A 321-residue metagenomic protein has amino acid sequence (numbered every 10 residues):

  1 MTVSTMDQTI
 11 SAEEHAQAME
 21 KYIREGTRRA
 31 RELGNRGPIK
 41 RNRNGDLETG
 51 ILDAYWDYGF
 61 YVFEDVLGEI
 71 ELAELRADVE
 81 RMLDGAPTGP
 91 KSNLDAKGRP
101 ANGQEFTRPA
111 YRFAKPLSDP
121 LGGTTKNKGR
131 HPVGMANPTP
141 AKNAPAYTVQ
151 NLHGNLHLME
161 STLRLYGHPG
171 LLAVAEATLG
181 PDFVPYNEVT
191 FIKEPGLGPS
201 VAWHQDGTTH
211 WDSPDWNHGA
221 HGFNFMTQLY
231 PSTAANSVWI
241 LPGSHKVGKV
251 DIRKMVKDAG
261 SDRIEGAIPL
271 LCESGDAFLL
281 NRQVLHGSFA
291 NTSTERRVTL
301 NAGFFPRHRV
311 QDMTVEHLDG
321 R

Functional and structural regions predicted by a protein language model:
T2-R24, K246-R321: Conserved double-stranded beta-helix
V3-D57, E64-W203, T209: Non-heme Fe(II)-dependent double-stranded beta-helix
W56-D57, L179, G219-H221, A234 (+1 more regions): Short, well-ordered loop/turn elements at secondary-structure boundaries
V62-E64, V184-N187, S237-I240, L279: A structural signal for short, well-ordered beta-strand segments and their strand-loop junctions that often border
M82-G85, S232, R307: Phosphate/oxyanion-binding loops and surfaces in catalytic or ligand/nucleic-acid-binding neighborhoods
P169-A173, F223, E273, F278: A structural signal for well-ordered alpha-helical segments within the folded catalytic domains of diverse enzymes
A173, L197-P269, R309-L318: Catalytic core of non-heme Fe(II) oxygenases with the double-stranded beta-helix
N187-T190, F225-T227, L300-F304: A structural signal for short, well-ordered beta-strand segments
